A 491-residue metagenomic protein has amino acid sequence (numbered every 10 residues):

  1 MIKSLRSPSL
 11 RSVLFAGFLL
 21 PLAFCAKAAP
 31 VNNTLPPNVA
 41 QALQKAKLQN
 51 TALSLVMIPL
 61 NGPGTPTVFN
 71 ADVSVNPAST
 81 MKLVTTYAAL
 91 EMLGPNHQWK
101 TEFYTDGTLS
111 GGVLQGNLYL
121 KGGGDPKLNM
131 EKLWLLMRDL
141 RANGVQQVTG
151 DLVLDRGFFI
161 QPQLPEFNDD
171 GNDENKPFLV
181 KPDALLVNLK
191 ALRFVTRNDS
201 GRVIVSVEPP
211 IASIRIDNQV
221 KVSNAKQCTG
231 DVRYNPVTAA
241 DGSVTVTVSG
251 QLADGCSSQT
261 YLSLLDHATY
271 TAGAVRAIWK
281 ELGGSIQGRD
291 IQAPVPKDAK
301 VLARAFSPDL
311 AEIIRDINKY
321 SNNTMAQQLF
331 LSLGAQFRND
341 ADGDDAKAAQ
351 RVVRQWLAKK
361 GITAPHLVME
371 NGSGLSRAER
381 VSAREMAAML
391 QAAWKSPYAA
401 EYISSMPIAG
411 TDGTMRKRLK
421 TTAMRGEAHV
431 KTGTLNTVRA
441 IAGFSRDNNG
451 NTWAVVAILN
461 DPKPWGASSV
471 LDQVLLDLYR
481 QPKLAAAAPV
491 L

Functional and structural regions predicted by a protein language model:
I2-L14: Bacterial N-terminal signal peptides that target proteins for export
S12-A23: Bacterial N-terminal signal peptides
A26-G62, T67-S74, W134, D139-N143: Beta-lactamase-like hydrolase cores
P30-L43, M92-A364, R480-K483, A487-L491: Conserved serine DD-peptidase/penicillin-binding transpeptidase domain and beta-lactam-recognizing active-site
L55-M57, T101-F103, A442: Short beta-strand scaffold segments in enzyme catalytic cores
P63, K82-A89, L152, L185 (+5 more regions): Residue-level preference for non-acidic, small/hydrophobic
P66-F69, N129, Y320, F330-L491: Small-residue-rich helix-loop
V68-A88, M92: Short active-site loop at a secondary-structure junction that contains or immediately precedes the catalytic residue(s)
